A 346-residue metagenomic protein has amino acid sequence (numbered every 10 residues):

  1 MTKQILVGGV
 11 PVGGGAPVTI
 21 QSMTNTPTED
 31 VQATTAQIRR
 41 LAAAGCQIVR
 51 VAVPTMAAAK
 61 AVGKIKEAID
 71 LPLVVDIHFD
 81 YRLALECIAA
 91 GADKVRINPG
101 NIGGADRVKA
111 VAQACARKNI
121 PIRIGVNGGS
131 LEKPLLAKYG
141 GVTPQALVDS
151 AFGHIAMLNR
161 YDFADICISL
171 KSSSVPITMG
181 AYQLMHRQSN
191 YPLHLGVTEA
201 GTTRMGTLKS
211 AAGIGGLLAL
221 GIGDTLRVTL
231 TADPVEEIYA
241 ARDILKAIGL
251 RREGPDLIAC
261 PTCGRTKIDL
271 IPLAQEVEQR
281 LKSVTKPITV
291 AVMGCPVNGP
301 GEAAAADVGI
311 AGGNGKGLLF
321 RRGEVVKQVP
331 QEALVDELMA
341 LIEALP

Functional and structural regions predicted by a protein language model:
M1-M23, A116, Q279: N-terminal amphipathic alpha-helix/helix-capping segment at the start of soluble metabolic enzymes
G15-A33, A52, L71-F79, L135-V148 (+1 more regions): Active-site mouth loops of central-metabolism enzymes
V18-T24, V49-V51, L73-I77, V95-I97 (+6 more regions): Hydrophobic faces of well-ordered beta-strands that scaffold small-molecule active sites in alpha/beta enzyme cores
N25, D30-V31, A42-I65, R96-G104 (+1 more regions): Glycine-rich, proline-tolerant flexible connector loops at the mouths of alpha/beta enzymes
Q47, A90-A105, V197, L220-P234 (+1 more regions): Glycine-rich phosphate-binding active-site loops on the catalytic face of alpha/beta enzymes
T55-I77, A110-I122, Y182-L193, V277-L281: Alpha-helix-loop-beta-strand connector modules within alpha/beta enzyme cores
R82-R123: Hydrophobic or amphipathic alpha-helical targeting/insertion segments
N127-S130, L135-K282: Catalytic alpha/beta core domains of metabolic enzymes, predominantly
